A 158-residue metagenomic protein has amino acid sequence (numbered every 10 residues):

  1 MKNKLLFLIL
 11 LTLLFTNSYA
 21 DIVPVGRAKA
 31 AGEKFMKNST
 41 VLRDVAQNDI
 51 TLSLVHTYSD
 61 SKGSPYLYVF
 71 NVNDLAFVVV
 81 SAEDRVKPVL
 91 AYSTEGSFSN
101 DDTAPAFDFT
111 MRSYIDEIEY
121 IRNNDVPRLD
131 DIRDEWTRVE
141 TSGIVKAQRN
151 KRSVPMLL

Functional and structural regions predicted by a protein language model:
K4-L14: Sec-dependent N-terminal signal peptides
L6-L8, Y58, Y68: Short, flexible coil/linker segments at or flanking structured domains
T16-A20: Sec/Tat signal peptide C-region and signal peptidase I cleavage site
D21-S59: Short, non-transmembrane alpha-helical segments in secretory-pathway proteins
D60-L158: Active-site-adjacent structural elements in enzyme catalytic domains
